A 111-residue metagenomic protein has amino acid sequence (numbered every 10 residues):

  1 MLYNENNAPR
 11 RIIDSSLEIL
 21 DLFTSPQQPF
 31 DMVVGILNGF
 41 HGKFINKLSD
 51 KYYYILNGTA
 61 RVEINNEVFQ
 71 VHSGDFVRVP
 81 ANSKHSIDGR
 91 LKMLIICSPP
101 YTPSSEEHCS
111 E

Functional and structural regions predicted by a protein language model:
M1-V33, C109-E111: A short, N-terminal "cap"/entry segment at the start of jelly-roll beta-barrel domains of the cupin/DSBH fold
D14, Q27-P29, K47, V71 (+1 more regions): A generic fold-level signal
D31-L48: Conserved short histidine dyad/triad with adjacent acidic residue
L48-R61, N65-N66: Glycine- and acidic-residue-biased ligand/ion/polar-headgroup-sensing regions
Y52, R61, F76, K84-S86: Short, surface-exposed charged micro-motifs
N65-N82: Short acidic-glycine-tyrosine-enriched beta hairpin
A81-E107: Ligand-binding loop in jelly-roll beta-barrel domains
